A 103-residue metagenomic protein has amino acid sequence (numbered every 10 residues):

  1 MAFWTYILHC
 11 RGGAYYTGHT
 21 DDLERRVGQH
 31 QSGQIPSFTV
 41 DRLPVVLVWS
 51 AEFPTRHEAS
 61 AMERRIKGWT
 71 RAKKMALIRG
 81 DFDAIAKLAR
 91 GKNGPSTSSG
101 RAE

Functional and structural regions predicted by a protein language model:
M1-P36, V40-E52, H57-A61, D81-E103: GIY-YIG nuclease catalytic motif and its immediate N-terminal context
R64-L77: Short arginine-rich
